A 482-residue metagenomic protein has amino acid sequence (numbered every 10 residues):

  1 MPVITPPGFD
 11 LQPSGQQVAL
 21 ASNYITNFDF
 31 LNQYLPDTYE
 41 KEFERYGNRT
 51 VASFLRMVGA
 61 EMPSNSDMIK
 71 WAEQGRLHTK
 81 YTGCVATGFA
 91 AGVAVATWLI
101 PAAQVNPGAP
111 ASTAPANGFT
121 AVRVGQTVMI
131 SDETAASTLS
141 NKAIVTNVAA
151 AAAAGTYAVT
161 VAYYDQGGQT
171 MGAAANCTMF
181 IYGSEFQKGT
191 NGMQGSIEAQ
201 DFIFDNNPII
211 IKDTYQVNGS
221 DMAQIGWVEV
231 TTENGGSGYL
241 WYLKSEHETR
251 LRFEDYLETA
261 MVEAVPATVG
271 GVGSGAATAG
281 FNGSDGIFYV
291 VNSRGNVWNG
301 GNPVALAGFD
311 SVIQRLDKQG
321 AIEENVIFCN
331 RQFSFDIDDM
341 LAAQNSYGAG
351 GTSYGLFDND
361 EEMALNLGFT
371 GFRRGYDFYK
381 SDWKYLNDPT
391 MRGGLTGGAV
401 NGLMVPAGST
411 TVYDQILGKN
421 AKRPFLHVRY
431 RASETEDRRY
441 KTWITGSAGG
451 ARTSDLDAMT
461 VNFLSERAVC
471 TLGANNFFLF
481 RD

Functional and structural regions predicted by a protein language model:
M1-E362, D382-T390, G397, S409-D482: Flexible, glycine/threonine- and acidic-rich loop/arm segments that mediate assembly and lattice contacts in viral
R373-Y376, S381-K384: Short, intrinsically disordered low-complexity segments
G398, G402-M404: Short, surface-exposed amphipathic charged segments that create phosphate/polyanion-binding patches used for binding
